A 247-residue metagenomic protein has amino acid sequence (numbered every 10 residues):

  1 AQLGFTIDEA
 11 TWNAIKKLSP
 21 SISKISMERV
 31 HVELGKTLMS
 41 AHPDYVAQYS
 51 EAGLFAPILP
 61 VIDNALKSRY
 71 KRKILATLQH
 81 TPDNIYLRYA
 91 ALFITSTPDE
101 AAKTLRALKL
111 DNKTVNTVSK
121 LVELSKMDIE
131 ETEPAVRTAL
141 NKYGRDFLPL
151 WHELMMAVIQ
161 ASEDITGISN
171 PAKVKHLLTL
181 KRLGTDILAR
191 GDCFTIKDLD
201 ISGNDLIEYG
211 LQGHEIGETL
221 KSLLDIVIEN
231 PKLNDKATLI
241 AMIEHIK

Functional and structural regions predicted by a protein language model:
A1-I22: Internal alpha/beta core interface subdomains
S23-V32: Conserved catalytic neighborhood of penicillin-recognizing serine enzymes
H31-L34, H42: Active-site pocket-lining segments that scaffold enzyme catalytic pockets across diverse folds
G35-K36, D192: A generic secondary-structure micro-motif detector that highlights 1-2 residue hydrophobic/ambivalent hotspots embedded
A52-F55, P60-K247: C-terminal subdomains that position terminal phosphate/3'-OH groups for nucleotidyl transfer/ligation, primarily on
